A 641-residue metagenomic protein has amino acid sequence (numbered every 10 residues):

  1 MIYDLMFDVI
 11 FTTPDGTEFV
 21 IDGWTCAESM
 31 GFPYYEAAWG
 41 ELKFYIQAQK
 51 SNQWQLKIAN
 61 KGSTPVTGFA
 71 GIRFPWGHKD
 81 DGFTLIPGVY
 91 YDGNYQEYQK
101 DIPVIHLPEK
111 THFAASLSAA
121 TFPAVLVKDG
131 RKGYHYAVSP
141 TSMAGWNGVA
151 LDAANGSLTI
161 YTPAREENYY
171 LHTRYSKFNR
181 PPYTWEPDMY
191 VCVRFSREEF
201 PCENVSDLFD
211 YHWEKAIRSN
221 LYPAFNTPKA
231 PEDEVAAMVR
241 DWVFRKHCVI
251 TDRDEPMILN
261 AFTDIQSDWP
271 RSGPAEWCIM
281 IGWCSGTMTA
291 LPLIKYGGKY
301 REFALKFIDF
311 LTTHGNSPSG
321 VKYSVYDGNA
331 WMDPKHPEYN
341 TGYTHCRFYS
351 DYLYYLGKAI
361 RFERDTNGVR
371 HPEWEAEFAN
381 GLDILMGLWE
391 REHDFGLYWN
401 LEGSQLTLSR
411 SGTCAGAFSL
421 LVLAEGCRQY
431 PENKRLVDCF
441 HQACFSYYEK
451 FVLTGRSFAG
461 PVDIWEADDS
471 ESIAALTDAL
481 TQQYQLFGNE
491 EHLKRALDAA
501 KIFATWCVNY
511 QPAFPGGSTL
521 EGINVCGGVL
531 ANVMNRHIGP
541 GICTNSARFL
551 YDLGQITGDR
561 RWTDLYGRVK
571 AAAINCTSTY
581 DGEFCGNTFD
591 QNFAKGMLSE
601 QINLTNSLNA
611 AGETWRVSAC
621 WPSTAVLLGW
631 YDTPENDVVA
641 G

Functional and structural regions predicted by a protein language model:
M1-I384: Carbohydrate-recognition beta-sandwich/jelly-roll modules in extracellular/periplasmic carbohydrate-active proteins
Y190, C202-G641: Glycan-recognition and catalytic cores of secretory/periplasmic carbohydrate-active enzymes
